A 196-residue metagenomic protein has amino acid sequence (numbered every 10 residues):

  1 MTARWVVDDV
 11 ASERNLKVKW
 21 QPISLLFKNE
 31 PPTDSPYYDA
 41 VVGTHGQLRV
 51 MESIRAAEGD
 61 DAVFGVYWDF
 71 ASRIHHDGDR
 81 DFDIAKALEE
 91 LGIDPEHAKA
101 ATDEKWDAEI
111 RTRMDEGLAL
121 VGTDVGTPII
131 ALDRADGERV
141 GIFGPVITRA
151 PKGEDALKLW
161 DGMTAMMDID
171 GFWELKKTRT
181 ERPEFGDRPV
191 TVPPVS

Functional and structural regions predicted by a protein language model:
M1-I84, E174, G186: Structural alpha/beta surface segment adjacent to cysteine/selenocysteine redox centers across thiol/disulfide enzymes
V6-V7, A11, D81-S196: C-terminal cap of thioredoxin/glutaredoxin-like
